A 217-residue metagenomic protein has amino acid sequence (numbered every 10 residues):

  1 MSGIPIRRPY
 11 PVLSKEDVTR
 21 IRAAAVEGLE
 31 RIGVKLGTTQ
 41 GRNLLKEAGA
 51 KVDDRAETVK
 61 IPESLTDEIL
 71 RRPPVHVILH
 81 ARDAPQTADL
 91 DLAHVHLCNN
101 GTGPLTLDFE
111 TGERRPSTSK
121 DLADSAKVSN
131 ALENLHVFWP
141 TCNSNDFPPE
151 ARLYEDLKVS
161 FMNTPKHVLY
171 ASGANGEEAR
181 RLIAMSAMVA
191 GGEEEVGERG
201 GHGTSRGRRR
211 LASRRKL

Functional and structural regions predicted by a protein language model:
M1-K120: Acidic/polar, glycine-rich intrinsically disordered N-terminal extensions of enzymes
P116-L217: Helix-rich catalytic cores of soluble enzyme domains
